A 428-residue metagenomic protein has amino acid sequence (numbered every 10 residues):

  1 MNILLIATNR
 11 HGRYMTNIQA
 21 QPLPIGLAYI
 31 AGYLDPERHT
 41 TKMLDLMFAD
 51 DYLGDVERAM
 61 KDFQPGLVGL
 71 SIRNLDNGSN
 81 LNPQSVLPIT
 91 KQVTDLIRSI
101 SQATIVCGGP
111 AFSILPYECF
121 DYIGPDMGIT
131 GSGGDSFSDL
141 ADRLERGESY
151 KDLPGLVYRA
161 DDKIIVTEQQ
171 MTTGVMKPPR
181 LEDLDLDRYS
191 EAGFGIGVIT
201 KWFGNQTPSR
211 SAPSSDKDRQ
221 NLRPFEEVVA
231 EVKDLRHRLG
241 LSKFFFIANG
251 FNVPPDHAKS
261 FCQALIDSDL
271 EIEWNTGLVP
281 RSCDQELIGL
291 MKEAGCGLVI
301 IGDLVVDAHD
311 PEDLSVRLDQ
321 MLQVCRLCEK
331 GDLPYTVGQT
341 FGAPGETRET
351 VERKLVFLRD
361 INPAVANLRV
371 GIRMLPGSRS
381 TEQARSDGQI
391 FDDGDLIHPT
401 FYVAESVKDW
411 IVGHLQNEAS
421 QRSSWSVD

Functional and structural regions predicted by a protein language model:
M1-K233, H237-G240: Acidic, low-complexity intrinsically disordered segments
L4-R13, V157-A160, I164, G195 (+2 more regions): C-terminal accessory regions of radical SAM enzymes
P22, K177-T336, F341: Radical SAM [4Fe-4S] cluster-binding motif and immediate context
L34-K42, L96-A103, R238-L239, S268 (+3 more regions): A structural motif corresponding to the C-terminal end of an alpha-helix and its immediate exit/capping segment
L46-D55, N252-D256, P280-D284, L314-S315 (+2 more regions): Acidic-and-aromatic substrate-binding clefts and catalytic sites of carbohydrate-active enzymes
P83-Q92, K259-S260, S315-Q320, T350-K354: Charged helix-capping and loop-helix junction motifs
I114-Y122, L287, G345-D360: Catalytic cores of alpha/beta
